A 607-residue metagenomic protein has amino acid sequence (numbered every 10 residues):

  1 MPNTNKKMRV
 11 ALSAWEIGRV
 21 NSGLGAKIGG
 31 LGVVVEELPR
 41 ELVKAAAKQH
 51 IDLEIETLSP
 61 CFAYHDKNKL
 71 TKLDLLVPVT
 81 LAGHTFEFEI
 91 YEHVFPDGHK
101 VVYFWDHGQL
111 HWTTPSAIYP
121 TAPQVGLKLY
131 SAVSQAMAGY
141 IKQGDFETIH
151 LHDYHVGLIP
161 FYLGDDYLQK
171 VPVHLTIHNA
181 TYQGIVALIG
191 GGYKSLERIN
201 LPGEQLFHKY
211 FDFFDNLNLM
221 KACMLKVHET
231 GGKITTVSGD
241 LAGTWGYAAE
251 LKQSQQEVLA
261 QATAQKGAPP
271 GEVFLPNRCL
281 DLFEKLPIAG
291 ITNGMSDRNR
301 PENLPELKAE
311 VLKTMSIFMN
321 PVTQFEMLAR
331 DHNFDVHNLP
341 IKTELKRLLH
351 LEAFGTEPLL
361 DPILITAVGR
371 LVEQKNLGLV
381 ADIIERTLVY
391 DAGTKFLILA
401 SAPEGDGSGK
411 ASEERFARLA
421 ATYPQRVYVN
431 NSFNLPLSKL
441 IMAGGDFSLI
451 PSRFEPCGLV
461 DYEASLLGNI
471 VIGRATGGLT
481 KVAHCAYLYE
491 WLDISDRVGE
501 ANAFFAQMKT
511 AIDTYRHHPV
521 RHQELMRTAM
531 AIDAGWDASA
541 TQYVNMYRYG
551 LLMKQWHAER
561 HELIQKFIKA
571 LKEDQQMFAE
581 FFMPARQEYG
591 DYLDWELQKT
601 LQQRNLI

Functional and structural regions predicted by a protein language model:
P2-A579, M583, Q587-W595, N605: Catalytic cores of nucleotide-sugar-dependent glycosyltransferases that transfer UDP/GDP/TDP-activated
